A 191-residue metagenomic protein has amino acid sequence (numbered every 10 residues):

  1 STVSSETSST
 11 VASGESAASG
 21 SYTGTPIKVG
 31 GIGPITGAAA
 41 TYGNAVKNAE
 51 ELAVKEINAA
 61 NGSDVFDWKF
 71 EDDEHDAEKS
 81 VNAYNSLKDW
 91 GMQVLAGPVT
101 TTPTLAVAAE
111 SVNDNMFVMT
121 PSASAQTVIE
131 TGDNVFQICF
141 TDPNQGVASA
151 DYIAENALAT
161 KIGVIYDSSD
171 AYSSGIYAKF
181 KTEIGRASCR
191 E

Functional and structural regions predicted by a protein language model:
S1-K28, A59-A60: Short, low-complexity disordered leader/linker segments with a strong preference for bacterial N-terminal type II
G14-T23, G30-A49, E71-A77, T100 (+1 more regions): Extracytoplasmic "Venus flytrap"
E15, E56, E191: Acidic-residue sensor for enzyme active/binding pockets
A17, T41-V46, A60-T127, I138: Beta-alpha junction/loop-to-helix N-cap segments that form part of ligand/metal-binding clefts
T25-K28, G62-D67, W90-L95, N113-V118 (+3 more regions): Loop/turn elements at helix/coil->beta-strand transitions in domains of secreted/extracellular proteins
I35, V135-R190: An alpha-beta-alpha
N44, N48-K55, E78-D89, Q93 (+9 more regions): Solvent-exposed, polar/charged alpha-helical surfaces in well-ordered, non-transmembrane soluble domains, broadly
K47-W68, T182, R186-S188: Signal peptide-proximal N-terminal region of secreted/periplasmic/extracellular or secretory-lumen proteins
